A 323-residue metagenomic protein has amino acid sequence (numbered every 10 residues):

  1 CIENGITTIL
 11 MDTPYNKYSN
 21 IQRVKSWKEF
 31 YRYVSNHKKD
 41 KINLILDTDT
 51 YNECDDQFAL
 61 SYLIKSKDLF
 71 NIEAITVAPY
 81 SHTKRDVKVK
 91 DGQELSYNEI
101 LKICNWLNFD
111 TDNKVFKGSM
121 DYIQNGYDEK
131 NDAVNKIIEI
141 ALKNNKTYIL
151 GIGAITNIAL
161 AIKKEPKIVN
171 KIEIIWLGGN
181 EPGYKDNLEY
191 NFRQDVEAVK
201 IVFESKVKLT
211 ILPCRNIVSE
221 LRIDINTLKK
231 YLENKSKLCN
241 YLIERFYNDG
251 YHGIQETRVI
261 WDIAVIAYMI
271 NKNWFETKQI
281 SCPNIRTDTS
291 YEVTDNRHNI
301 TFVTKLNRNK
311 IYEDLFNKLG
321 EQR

Functional and structural regions predicted by a protein language model:
C1, I100, I158-A161: Hydrophobic packing residues within well-ordered alpha-helices of enzyme cores
C1-K39: Asp-based, Mg2+/Mn2+-dependent phosphohydrolase catalytic module
S19-N20, D110-K114, N145, N170 (+2 more regions): A short helix-to-beta-strand connector/capping loop
S26-K28, I168, L228-K230: Short, hinge-like loop/turn segments at secondary-structure boundaries
K39-L44, D55-I72, Y190-R193, E197-K200 (+1 more regions): Conformational coupling and interaction surfaces
K41-R85, K90, E94, D121-I225 (+1 more regions): Active-site histidine-anchored catalytic micro-motif
N98-F116: A glycine-rich helix N-cap at a beta->alpha junction
